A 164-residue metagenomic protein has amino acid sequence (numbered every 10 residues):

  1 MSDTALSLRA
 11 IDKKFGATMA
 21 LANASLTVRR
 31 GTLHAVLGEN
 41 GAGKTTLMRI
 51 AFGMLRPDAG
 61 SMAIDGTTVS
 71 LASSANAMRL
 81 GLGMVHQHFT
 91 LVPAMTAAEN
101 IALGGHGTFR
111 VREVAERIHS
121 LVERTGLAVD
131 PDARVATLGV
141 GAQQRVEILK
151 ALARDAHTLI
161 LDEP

Functional and structural regions predicted by a protein language model:
S2-P164: Glycine-rich phosphate-binding loops of nucleotide-dependent enzymes
